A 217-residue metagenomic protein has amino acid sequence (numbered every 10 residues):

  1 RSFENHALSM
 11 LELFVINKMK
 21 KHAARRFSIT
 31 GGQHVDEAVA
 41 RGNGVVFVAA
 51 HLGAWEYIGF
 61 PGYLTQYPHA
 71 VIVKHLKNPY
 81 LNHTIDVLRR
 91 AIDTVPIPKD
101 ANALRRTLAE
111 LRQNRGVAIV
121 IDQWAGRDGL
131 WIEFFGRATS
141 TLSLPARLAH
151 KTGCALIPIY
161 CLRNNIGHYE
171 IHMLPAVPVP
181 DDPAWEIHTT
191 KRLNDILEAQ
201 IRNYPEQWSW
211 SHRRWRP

Functional and structural regions predicted by a protein language model:
R1-V46, G53, H168-L174, E186: Membrane-proximal helical "anchor" segments flanking the first transmembrane region of inner-membrane enzymes
N5, S9, H34, A91 (+2 more regions): Solvent-exposed, charged/polar functional surfaces in cytosolic regulatory/catalytic domains
N5-L8, R41-A101, W124-F134: Catalytic core of membrane glycerolipid acyltransferases/transacylases, capturing the structured, soluble-facing
K21-A24, A50, H69-V71, A109-R112 (+1 more regions): Short acidic/polar alpha-helix capping motifs at helix-coil junctions
R25-I29, N78, I97-A101, A138-T139 (+1 more regions): A conditional alpha-helix N-cap/helix-loop micro-motif detector
G32, L76, A176-P178: Generic structural motif
D36-R41, L64-Y67, A101-P217: Non-catalytic C-terminal accessory region of glycerolipid acyltransferases and related lyso-lipid remodeling enzymes
